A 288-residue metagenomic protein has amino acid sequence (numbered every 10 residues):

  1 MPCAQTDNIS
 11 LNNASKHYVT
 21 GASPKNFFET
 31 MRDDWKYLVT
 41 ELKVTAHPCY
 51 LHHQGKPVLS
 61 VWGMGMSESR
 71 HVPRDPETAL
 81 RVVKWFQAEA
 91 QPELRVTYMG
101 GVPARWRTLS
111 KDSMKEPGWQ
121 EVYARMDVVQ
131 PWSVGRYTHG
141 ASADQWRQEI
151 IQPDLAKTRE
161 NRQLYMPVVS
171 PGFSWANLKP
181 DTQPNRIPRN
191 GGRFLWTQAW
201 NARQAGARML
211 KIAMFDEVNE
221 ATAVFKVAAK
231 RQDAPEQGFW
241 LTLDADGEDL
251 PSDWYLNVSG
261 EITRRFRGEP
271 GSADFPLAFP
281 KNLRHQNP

Functional and structural regions predicted by a protein language model:
M1-P288: Glycan-processing catalytic domains of CAZymes
